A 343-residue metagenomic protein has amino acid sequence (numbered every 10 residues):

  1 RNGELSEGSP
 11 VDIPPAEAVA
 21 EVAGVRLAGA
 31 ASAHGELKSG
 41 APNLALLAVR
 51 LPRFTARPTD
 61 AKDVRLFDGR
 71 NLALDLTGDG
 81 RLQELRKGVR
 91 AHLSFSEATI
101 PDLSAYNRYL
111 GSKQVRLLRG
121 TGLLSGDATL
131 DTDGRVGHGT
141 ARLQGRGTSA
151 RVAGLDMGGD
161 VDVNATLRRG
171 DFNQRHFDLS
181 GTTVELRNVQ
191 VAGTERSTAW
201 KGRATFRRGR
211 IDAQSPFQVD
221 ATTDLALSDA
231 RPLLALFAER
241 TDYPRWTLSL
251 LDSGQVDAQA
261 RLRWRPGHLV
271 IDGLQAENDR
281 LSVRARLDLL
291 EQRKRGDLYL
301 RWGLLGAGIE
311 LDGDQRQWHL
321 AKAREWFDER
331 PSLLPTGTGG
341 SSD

Functional and structural regions predicted by a protein language model:
R1-V89, I100, T121: Elongated, acidic membrane-bridging lipid-handling scaffolds and related periplasm/extracellular "bridge/tunnel" systems
G8, V22, A28-A30, L44-L46 (+14 more regions): Surface-exposed or flexible loop/turn and strand-edge residues in extracellular/cell-surface modules
D12-A18, R50-A56, S96-N107, L143-A150 (+1 more regions): Generic short beta-strand segments
V22-A28, D133-R135, R151-D156, T194-E195 (+1 more regions): Solvent-exposed loop/turn segments connecting transmembrane beta-strands in outer-membrane beta-barrel proteins
V25, L66, Q114-R119, L155-G159 (+2 more regions): Replace "Gram-negative outer membrane beta-barrel proteins" with "bacterial and organellar outer membrane beta-barrel
P42, P52, A56, A61-G69 (+9 more regions): Extended terminal
D102-Y106, A150-G154, A230-L236: Outer-membrane beta-barrel proteins
L110-S112, D156-D162, F237-Y243: Flexible, surface-exposed loop regions and adjacent strand-edge segments of Gram-negative outer-membrane beta-barrel
